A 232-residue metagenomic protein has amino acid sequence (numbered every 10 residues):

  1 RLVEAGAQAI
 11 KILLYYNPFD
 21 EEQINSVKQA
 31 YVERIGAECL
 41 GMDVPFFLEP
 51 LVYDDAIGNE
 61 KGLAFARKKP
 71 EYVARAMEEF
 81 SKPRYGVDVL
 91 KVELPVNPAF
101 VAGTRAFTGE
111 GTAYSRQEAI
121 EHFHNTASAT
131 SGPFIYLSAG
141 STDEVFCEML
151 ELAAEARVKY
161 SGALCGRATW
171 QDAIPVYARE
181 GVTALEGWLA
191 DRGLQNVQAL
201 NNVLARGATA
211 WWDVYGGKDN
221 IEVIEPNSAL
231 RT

Functional and structural regions predicted by a protein language model:
R1-I10, Y16-P45, Y53-G132, M149-A156: Alpha/beta enzyme core
K11, F46-L48, I135, G162: Short hydrophobic alpha-helical runs that function as membrane-insertion/retention elements
Q29, R179-E180, P226-L230: Alpha-helix boundary/capping detector
D43-P50, A208-W211: Long, hydrophobic, amphipathic alpha-helical segments used as structural scaffolds
E49, L90, G166: Conserved, mostly hydrophobic/aromatic
E93-Y215, D219: Catalytic-face loop-and-helix region of soluble metabolic enzyme cores
K218-T232: Charge-patterned, long linear interaction tracts outside catalytic cores
